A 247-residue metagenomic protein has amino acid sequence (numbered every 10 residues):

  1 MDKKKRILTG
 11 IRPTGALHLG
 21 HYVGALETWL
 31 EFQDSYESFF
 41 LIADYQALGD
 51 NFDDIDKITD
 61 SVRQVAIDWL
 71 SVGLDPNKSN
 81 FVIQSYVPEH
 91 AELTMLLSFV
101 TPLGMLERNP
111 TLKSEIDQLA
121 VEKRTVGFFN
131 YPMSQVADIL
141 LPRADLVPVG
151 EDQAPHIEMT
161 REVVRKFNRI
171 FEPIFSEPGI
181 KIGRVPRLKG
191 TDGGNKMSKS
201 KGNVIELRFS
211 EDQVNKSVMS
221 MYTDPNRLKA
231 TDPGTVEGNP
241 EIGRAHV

Functional and structural regions predicted by a protein language model:
D2-A137: N-terminal Rossmann-like or analogous alpha/beta NTP/dinucleotide-binding catalytic cores that position adenine
K113-R244: Active-site cores that bind ATP or allylic diphosphates and position pyrophosphate for catalysis
